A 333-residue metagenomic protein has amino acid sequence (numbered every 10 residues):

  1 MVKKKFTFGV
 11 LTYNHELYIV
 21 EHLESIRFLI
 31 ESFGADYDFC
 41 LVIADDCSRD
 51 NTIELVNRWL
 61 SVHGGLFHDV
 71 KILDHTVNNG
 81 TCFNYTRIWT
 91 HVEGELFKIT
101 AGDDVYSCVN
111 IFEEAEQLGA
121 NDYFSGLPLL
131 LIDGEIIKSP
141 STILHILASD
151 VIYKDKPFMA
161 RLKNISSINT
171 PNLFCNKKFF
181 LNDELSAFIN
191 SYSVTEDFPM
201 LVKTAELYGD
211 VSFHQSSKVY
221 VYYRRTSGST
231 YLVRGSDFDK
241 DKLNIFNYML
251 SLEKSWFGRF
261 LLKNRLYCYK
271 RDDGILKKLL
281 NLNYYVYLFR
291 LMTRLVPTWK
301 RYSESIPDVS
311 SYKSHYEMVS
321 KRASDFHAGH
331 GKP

Functional and structural regions predicted by a protein language model:
K5-T7, C40, P199: Cell-envelope/extracellular polymer assembly enzymes that use nucleotide-activated donors
H15-E31: Short, well-formed alpha-helical segments that are part of the catalytic scaffolds of diverse glycosyltransferases
A44-E54, V77, A101: A conserved acidic beta->alpha catalytic loop
H75-V92: Glycine-rich, basic loop-to-helix element that forms the pyrophosphate-binding segment of sugar-nucleotide handling
G94-V105: Short beta-strand-to-loop acidic/aromatic patch adjacent to the donor-nucleotide binding site
V105, V109-T142: Conserved donor NDP-sugar-binding/catalytic core segment of glycosyltransferases
H145-G235: Conserved nucleotide-sugar donor-binding catalytic segment
L261-P333: Membrane-interface aromatic/basic loop that binds lipid-linked glycans or pyrophosphate carriers, typified by
